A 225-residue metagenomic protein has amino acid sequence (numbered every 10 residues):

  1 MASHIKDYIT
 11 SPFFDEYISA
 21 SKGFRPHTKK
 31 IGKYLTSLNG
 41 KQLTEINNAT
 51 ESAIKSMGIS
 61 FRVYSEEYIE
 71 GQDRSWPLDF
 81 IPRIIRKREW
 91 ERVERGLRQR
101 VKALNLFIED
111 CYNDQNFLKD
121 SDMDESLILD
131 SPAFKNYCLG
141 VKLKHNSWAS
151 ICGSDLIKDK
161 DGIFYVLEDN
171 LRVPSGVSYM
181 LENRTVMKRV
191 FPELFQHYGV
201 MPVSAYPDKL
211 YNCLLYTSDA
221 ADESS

Functional and structural regions predicted by a protein language model:
A2-S19: Short acidic, Pro/Gly- and aromatic-enriched capping/linker segments at domain boundaries
T28-T44: Short, surface-exposed, low-complexity cationic segments
T44-F134: Low-complexity, highly charged intrinsically disordered N-terminal segments that act as targeting/localization
L139-P174: Conserved metal-phosphate-binding beta-hairpin within the catalytic cores of diverse ATP-dependent phosphoryl-transfer
A149, L156-I157, D161, P202 (+3 more regions): Catalytic cores of nucleotide-enabled group-transfer and carboxylate-activating enzymes in metabolic and assembly-line
F164-M201: Extended active-site and interfacial segments that coordinate phosphate-rich ligands in large catalytic machineries
Y216-S225: Single conserved hydrophobic/aromatic residue that forms the stacking wall/gate of nucleotide- or nucleobase-binding
